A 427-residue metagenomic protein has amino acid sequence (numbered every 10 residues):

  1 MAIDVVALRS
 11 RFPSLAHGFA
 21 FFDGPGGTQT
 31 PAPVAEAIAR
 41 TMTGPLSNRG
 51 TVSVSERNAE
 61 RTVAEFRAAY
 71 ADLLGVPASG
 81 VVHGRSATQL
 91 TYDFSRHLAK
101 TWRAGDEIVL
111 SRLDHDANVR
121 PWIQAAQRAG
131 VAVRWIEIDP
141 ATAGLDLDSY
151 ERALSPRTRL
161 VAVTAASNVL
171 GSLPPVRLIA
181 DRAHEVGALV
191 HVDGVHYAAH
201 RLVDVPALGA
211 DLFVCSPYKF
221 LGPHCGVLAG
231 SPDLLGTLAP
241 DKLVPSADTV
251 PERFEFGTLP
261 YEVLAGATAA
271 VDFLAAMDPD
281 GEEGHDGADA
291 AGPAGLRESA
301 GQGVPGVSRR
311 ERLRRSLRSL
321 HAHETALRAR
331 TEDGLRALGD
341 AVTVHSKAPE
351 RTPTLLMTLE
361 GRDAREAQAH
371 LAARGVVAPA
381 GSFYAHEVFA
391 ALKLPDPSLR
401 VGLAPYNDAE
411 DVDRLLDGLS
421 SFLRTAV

Functional and structural regions predicted by a protein language model:
M1-V427: Pyridoxal 5′-phosphate
